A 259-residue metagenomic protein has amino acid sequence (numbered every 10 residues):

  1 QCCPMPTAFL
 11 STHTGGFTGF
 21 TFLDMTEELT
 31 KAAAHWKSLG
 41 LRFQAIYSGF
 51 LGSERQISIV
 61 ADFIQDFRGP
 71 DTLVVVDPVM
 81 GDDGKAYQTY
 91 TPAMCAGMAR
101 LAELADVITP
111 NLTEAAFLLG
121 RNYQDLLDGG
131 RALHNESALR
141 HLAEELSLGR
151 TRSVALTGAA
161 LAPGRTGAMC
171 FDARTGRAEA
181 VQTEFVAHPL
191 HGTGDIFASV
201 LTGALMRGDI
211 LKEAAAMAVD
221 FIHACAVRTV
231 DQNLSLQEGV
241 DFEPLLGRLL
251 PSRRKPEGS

Functional and structural regions predicted by a protein language model:
Q1-Q88, E243-G258: Conserved N-terminal subdomain of the carbohydrate kinase-like
C3, R177-E179, A204-A218: Phosphate-handling active-site elements
A8-L10, G52, M80-D82, E114 (+3 more regions): Glycine-rich beta-alpha junction loops
H35-L39, D66-F67, L104-I108, A115-N122 (+5 more regions): Change "in soluble alpha/beta enzymes" to "in soluble alpha/beta proteins
T89-A178, V186: Conserved phosphate/ATP/ADP-binding segment of small-molecule kinases
F117, H188-L211: Short, small-residue alpha-helix embedded
K212-S259: Charged C-terminal helix
